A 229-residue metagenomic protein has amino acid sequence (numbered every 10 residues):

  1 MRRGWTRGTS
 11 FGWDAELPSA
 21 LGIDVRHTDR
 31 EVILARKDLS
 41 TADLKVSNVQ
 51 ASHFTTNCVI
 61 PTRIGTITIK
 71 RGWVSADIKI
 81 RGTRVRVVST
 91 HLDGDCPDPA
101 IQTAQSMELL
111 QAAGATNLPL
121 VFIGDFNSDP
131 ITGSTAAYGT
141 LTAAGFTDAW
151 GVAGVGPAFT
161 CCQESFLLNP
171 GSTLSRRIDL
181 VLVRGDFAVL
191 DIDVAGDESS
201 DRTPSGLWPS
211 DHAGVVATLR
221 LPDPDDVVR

Functional and structural regions predicted by a protein language model:
M1-R84, L92, D191-G196: Structured beta-strand-rich core segments of catalytic domains in phosphoester-bond hydrolases
T6, H91-D93, F126-D129, A153-V155: Catalytic metal-binding/acid-base residues of hydrolase active sites
R26, T66-R71, A100-E108, G133 (+2 more regions): Soluble or luminal CAZymes and related metallo-dependent hydrolases
R30-V32, V74, V85, L120 (+2 more regions): Residue-level detector of short, conserved catalytic/binding motifs and their immediate flanks
D43-K45, A113-V121, S128-R229: Metal-dependent phosphoester-hydrolase catalytic domains
K70-T90, D98-G139: His/acidic metal-ligating clusters that form di-metal
